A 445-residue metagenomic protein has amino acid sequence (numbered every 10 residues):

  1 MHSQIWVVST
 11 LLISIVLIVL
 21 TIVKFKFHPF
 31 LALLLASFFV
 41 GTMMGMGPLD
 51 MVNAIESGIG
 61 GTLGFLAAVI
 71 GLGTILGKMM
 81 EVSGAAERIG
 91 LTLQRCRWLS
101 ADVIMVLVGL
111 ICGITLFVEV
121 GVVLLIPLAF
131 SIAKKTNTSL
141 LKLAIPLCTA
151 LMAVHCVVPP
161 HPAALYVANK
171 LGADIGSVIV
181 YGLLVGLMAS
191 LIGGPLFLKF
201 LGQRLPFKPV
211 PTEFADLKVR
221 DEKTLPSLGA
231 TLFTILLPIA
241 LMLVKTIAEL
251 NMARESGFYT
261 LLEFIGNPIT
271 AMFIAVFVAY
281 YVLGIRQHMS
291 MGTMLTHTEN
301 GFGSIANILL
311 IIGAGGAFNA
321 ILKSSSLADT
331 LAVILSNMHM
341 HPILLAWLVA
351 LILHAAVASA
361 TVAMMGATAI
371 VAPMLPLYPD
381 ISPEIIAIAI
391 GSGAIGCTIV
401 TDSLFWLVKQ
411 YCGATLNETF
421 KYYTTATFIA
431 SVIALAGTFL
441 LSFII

Functional and structural regions predicted by a protein language model:
H2-I5, V180-T296: Long, contiguous bundles of hydrophobic transmembrane helices that form the permeation core of multi-pass
H2-L11, T62-G71, F117-G121, L184-L187 (+3 more regions): Structural signature of hydrophobic alpha-helical transmembrane segments
V7-V19, K26-M46, A67-L72, A230-L243 (+2 more regions): Hydrophobic mid-bilayer segments of alpha-helices in multi-pass membrane transport proteins, especially secondary
V8-I13, L31-L34, A67, D102-L107 (+11 more regions): Hydrophobic alpha-helical transmembrane segments
P48-K135, H288-L375: Membrane-embedded alpha-helical segments and adjacent helix-loop junctions characteristic of multi-pass solute
L99-I114, N137-C156, D174-L191, P342-H354 (+1 more regions): Alpha-helical transmembrane segments of multi-pass membrane proteins
S131-I239, L404-L441: Membrane-core helix-loop-helix motifs of multi-pass transport proteins
G186, P342-I445: C-terminal transmembrane helix pair
